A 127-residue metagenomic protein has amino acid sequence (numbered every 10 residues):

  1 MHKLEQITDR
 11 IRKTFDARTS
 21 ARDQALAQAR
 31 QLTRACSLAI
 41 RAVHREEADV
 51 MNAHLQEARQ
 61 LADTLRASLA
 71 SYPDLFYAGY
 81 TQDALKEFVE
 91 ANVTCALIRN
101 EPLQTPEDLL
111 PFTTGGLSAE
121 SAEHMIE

Functional and structural regions predicted by a protein language model:
M1-A58, A62-L69: Leu/Val/Ala/Ile-rich N-terminal alpha-helices, chiefly Sec-type signal peptides and the beginnings
H2-D9, T19-D23, V89, L97-E127: Intrinsic, low-complexity N-terminal interaction/targeting segments
D23, A27-V43, D83-V93, L117-E127: Non-catalytic amphipathic alpha-helical adaptor/oligomerization segments
H54-G115: Long, charged all-alpha helical bundle/coiled-coil segments in cytosolic proteins
